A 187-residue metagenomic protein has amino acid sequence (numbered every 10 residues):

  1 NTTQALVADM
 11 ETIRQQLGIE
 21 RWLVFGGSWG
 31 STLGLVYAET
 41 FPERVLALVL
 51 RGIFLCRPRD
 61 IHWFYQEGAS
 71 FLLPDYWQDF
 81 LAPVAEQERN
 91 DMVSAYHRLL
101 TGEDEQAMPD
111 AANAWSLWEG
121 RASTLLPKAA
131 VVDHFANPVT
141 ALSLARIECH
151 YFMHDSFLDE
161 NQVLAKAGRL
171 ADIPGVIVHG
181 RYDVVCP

Functional and structural regions predicted by a protein language model:
Q4-L23: Conserved acidic catalytic loop of the alpha/beta-hydrolase fold
V24-G26, R51, V178: Short beta-strand immediately N-terminal to the catalytic nucleophile in serine-hydrolase-like folds
S31-P42, L48: Short glycine-enriched nucleophile-adjacent loop and the immediately C-terminal alpha-helix near the catalytic center
E43-R98: A catalytic-pocket lid/entrance helix-loop region that shapes and gates access to the active site across common
S94-F135: Accessory cap/linker subdomain of secreted extracellular hydrolases
H150-A167: Active-site nucleophile elbow and catalytic-triad environment of alpha/beta-hydrolase enzymes
D159, V184-P187: Conserved alpha/beta-hydrolase "acid-adjacent" motif
L170-A171, I177-H179: Short beta-strand/loop motif that positions the catalytic acidic residue of the alpha/beta-hydrolase fold
